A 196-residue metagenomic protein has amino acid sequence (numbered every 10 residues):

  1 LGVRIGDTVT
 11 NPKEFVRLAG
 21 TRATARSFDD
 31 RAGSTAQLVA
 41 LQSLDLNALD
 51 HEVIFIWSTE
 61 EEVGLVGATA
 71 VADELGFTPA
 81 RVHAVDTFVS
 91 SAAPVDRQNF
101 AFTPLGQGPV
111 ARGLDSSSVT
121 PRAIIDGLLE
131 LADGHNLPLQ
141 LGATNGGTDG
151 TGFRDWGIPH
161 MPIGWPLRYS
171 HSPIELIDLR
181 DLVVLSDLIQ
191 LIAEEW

Functional and structural regions predicted by a protein language model:
V3-I5, T10, E14-R31, T35-V110 (+2 more regions): Acidic/histidine-rich catalytic neighborhood of metal-dependent amide-processing enzymes
F102-S186, L191-W196: Active-site-adjacent substrate-binding region of metalloamidase/peptidase-like peptide-processing proteins
